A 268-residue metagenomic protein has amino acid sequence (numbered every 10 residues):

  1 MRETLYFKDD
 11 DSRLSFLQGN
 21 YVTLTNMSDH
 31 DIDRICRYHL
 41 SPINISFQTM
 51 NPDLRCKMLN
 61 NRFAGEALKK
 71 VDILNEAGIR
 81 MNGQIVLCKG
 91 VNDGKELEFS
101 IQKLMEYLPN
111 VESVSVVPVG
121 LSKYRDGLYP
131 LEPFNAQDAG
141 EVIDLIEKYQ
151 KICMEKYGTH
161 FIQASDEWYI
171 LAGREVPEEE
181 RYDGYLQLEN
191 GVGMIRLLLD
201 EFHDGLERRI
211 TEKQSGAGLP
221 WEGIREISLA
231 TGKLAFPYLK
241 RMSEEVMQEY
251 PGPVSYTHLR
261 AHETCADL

Functional and structural regions predicted by a protein language model:
M1-N110, L121-Y149: Conserved Radical SAM active-site core
I43, I224-L229, P253-S255: Hydrophobic beta-strand segments of well-ordered beta-sheets in folded domains
N61, M242-P251: Short, solvent-exposed amphipathic alpha-helical segments in soluble enzyme and RNA/protein-processing domains
I143-R225: Hard-cation-handling environments
D166, L229-A235: Structural motif
T257-T264: Conserved small/polar residues in nucleotide/adenosyl-binding loops
